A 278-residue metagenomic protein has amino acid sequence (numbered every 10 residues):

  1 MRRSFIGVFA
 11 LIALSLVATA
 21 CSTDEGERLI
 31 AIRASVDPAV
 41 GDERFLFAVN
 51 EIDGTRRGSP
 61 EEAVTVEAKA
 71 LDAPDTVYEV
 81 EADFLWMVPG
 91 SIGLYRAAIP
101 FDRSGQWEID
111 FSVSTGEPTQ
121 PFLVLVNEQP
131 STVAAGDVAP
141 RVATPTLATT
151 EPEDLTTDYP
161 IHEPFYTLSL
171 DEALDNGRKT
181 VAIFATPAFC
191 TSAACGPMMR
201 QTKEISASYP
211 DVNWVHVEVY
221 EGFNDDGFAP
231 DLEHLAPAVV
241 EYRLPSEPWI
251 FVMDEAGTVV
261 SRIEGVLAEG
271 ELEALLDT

Functional and structural regions predicted by a protein language model:
V17-A20: C-terminal motif of bacterial Sec signal peptides marking the signal peptidase cleavage site
S22-D24: Bacterial signal peptide processing site
D42-T55, V64: Beta-strand-rich structural segments
E81-V113: Ligand-binding face of N-terminal immunoglobulin V-set domains in extracellular IgSF glycoproteins
G116-E172: N-terminal "domain-start" segment that seeds a small globular fold
H162, L170-T191: Short active-site neighborhood of thiol/selenol oxidoreductases, capturing the structured segment around
S192-S208: Typically the conserved alpha-helix immediately C-terminal to a functionally engaged Cys/Sec in thioredoxin-like
V217-E247, V252-V259, E269, L275-T278: Thioredoxin-like thiol-disulfide oxidoreductase module
